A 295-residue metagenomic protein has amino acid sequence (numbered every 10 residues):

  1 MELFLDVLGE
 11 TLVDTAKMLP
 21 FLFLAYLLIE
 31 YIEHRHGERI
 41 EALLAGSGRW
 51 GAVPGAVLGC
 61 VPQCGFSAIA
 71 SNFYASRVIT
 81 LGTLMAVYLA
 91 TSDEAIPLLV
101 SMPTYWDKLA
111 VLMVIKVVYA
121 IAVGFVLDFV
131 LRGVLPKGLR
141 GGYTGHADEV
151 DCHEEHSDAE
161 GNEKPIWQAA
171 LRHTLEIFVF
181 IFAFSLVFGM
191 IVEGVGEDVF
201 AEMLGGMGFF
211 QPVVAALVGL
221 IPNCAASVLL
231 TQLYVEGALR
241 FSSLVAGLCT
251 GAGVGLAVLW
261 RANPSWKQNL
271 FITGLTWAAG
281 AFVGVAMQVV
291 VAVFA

Functional and structural regions predicted by a protein language model:
M1-Y31, E38, V111-P212, T273-A295: Selected transmembrane alpha-helices and immediately adjacent juxtamembrane segments of polytopic inner-membrane
A25-I29, E41, G51, S67 (+1 more regions): Short amphipathic alpha-helical segments
H36, W260-A279: Interfacial loop-to-transmembrane junctions
R39-F66: Active-site-flanking structural segment that lines cofactor/substrate pockets
A45-G46, T83-Y88, L270-L275: Cytoplasmic-side transmembrane-helix entry/capping segments in multi-pass membrane proteins
L58-V114, V192-N263: Membrane-interfacial helix-loop connectors
